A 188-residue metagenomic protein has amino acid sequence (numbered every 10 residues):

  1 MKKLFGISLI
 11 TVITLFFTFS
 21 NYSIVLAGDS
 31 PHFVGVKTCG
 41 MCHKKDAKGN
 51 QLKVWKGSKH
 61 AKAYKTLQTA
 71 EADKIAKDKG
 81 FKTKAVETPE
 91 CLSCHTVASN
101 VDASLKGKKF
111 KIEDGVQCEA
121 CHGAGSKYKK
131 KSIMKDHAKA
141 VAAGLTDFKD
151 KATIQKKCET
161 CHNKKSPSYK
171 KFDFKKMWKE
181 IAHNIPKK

Functional and structural regions predicted by a protein language model:
M1-I7: Positively charged n-region of N-terminal signal peptides that target proteins for export
S8-N21: Bacterial N-terminal signal peptides
Y22-E113, E119, G125-A152, F172-K188: Sequence context of c-type cytochrome heme-c attachment sites
A120, K165-S166: Functional cores that coordinate and move charged inorganic groups
I154, C158-C161: Alpha-helical multi-pass transmembrane bundles of energy-transducing inner-membrane proteins
